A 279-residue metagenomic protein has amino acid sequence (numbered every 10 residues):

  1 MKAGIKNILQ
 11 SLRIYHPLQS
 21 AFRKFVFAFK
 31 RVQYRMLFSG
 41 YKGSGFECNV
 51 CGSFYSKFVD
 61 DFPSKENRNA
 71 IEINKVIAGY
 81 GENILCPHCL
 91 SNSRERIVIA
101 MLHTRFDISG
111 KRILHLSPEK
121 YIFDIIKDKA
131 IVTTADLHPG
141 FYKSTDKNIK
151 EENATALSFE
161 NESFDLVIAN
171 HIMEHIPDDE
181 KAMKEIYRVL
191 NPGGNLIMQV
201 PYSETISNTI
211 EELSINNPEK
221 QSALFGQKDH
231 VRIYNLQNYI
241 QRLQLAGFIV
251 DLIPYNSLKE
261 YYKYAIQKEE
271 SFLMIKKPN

Functional and structural regions predicted by a protein language model:
A3-A156, P254, L258-P278: Conserved N-terminal segment of class I S-adenosyl-L-methionine
A3-N7, Q19-R23, Y34-F46, V50-S53 (+3 more regions): S-adenosyl-L-methionine-dependent methyltransferase catalytic module, highlighting the catalytic core
K57-F58, I73, F164, A246-F248: Aromatic-residue hotspot detector
N74, N170, Q227: Conserved short-loop catalytic and cofactor-binding motifs
D107-N217, L236-Q244, F272-P278: Conserved SAM-binding loop
